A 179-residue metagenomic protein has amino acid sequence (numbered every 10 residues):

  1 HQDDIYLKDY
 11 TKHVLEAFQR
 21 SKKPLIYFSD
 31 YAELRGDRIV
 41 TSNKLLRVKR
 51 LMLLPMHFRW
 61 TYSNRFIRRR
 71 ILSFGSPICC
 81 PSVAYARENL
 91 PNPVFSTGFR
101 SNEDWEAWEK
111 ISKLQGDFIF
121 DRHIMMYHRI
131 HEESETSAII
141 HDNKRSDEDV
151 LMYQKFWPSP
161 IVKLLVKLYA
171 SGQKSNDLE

Functional and structural regions predicted by a protein language model:
H1-Q2, F28: Active-site acidic Asp-centered loop
D4, E33-D37, Y127, S134: Feature marks short, surface-exposed loop/turn motifs that line or immediately flank catalytic pockets and channel
I5, D9-E16, E106-K110, K144 (+1 more regions): Alpha-helical elements of Rossmann-like donor-binding domains used by nucleotide-donor carbohydrate transfer enzymes
L7, T11-N89, I140, W157: Flexible acidic/His/Gly-enriched loops in nucleotide-sugar-dependent glycosyltransferase catalytic domains
G36-I39, I130, G172-D177: Short, solvent-exposed polar/charged micro-motifs at secondary-structure junctions
M52-D147: Conserved nucleotide-sugar donor-binding catalytic segment
I140-E148, V166-E179: Non-catalytic, C-terminal membrane-associated alpha-helical segments of glycosyltransferases
